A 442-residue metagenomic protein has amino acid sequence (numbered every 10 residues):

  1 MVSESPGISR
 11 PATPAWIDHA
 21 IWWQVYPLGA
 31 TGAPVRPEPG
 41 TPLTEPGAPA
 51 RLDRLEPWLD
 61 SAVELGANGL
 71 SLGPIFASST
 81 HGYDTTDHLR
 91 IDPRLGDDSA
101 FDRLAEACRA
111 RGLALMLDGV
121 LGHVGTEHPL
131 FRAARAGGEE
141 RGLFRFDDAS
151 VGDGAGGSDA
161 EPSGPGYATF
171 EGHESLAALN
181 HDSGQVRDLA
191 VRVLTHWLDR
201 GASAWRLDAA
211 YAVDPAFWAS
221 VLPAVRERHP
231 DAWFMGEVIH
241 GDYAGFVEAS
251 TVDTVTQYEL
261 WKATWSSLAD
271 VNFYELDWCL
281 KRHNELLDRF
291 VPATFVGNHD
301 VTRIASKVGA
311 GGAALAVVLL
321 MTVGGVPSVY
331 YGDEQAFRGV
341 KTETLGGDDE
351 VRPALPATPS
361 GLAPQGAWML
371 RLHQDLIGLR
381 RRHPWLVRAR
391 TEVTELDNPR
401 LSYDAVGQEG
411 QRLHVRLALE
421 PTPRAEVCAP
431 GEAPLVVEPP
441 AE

Functional and structural regions predicted by a protein language model:
M1-A12, A441-E442: Basic/polar N-terminal segments that are highly enriched at the extreme N-terminus, encompassing both cleavable
V2, V63, L113, H123 (+7 more regions): Catalytic cores of glycan-processing enzymes that make or break glycosidic bonds
I8-W22, Y26-N68, I75-R200, V221 (+2 more regions): Substrate-binding/active-site clefts of carbohydrate-active enzymes
A15-D18, E38-G47, D277-K281, L286-N298 (+1 more regions): Loop/helix patches that line or flank the sugar-binding groove of alpha-linked glycan CAZymes
I21-Q24, L70-L72, L115-L117, W205 (+4 more regions): Hydrophobic faces of well-ordered beta-strands that scaffold small-molecule active sites in alpha/beta enzyme cores
L28, I75, V120-G122, A210-A212 (+3 more regions): Active-site beta-loop-alpha junctions enriched in small/polar residues
A105-E106, L113, R135, R192-T195 (+5 more regions): Active-site-proximal helices and loops of the catalytic beta/alpha 8
M116, A204-A210, R303-A305: Short catalytic-loop micro-motif centered on adjacent basic/acidic residues
